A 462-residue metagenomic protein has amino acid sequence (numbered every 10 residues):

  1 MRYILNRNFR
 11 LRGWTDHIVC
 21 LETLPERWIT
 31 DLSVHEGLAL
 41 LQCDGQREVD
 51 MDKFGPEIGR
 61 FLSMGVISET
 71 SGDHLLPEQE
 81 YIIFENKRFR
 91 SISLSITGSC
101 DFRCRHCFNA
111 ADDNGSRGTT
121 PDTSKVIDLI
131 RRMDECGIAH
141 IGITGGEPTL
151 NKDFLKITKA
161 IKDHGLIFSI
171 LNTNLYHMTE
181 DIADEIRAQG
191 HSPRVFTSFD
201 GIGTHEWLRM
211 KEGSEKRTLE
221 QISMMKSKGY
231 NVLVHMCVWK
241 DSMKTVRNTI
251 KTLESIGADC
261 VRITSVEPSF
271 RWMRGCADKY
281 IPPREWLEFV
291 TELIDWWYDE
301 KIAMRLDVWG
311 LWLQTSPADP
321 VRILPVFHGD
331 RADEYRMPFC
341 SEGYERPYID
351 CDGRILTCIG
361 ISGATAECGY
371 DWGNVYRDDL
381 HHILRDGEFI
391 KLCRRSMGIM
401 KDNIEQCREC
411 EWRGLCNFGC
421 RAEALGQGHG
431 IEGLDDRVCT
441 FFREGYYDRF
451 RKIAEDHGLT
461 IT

Functional and structural regions predicted by a protein language model:
M1-Q42: Acidic, low-complexity/disordered tracts enriched in E/D and polar residues
F9-R10, W207-I355, S362-D378: Radical SAM enzyme [4Fe-4S]-AdoMet core and its adjacent flexible, acidic and glycine-rich loops/tails across
V19-E22, T30, P347-D350, I355-C358: Short hydrophobic-aromatic micro-motifs
A39, G45-K53: Short acidic, hydrophobic short linear motifs in intrinsically disordered regions
D50-P56, R60, M64-H191: Conserved alpha-helical substructure of the radical SAM core
S99, R103, C107-A110, G343 (+4 more regions): Cys/His-rich metal-chelating microdomains
T123-T144, N151-P282: Radical SAM/AdoMet-radical enzyme domain recognition
R354, G360-T462: Flexible mid-to-C-terminal extensions adjoining Fe-S/redox cofactors in radical SAM and related proteins
